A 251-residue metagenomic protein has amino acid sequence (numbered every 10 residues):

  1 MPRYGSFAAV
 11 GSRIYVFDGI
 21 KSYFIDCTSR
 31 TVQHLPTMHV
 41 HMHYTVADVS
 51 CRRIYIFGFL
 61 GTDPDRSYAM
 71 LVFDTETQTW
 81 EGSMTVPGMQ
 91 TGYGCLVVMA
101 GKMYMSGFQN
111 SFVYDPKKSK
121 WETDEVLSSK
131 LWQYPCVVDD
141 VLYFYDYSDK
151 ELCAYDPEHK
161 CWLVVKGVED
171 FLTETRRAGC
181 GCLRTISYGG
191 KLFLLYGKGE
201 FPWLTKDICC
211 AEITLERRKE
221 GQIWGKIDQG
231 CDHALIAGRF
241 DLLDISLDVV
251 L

Functional and structural regions predicted by a protein language model:
M1-L251: Plant-skewed but cross-kingdom recognition/interaction modules and surfaces
